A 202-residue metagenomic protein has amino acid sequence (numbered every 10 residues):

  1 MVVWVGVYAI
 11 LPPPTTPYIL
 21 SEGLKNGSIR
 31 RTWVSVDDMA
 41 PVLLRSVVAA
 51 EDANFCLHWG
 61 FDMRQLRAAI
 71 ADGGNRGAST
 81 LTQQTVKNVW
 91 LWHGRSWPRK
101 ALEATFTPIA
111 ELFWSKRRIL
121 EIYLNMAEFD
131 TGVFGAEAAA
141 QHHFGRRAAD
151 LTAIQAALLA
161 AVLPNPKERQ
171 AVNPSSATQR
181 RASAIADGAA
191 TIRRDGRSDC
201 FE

Functional and structural regions predicted by a protein language model:
M1-E202: Juxtamembrane regions of bacterial inner-membrane/periplasmic proteins, predominantly the peptidoglycan biogenesis
